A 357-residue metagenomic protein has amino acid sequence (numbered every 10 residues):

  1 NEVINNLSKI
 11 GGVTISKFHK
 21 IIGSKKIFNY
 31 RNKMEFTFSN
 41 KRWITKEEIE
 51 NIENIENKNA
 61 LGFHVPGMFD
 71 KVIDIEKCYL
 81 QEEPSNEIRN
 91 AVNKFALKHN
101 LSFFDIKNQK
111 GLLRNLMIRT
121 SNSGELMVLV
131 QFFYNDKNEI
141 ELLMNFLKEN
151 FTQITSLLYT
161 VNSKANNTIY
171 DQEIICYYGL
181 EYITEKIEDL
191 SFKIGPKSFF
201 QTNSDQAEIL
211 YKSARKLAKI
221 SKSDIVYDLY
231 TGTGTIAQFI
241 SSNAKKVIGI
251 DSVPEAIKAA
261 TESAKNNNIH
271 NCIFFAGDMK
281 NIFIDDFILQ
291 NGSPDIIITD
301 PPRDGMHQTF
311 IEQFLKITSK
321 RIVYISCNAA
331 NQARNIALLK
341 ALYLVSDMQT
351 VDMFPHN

Functional and structural regions predicted by a protein language model:
N1-S102: Extended interfacial segments that mediate partner engagement and assembly in macromolecular machines
H19-K26, I106-K107, L113-N115, Q349-M353: Short, solvent-exposed loop/turn elements at beta->coil junctions and helix N-caps that rim active or binding pockets
F28-N32, N122-G124, N357: A short, glycine/Asx- and small/polar-enriched loop/turn that sits immediately N-terminal to a beta-strand
N32, N59-L61, R114, E181-I183 (+1 more regions): Change "...and in nucleic-acid phosphodiester-cleaving endonucleases..." to "...and in nucleic-acid processing enzymes
F38-R42, T120-N122, D352: Short, low-complexity Ser/Thr-rich regulatory SLiMs
D70-I106, L112, Y134-L158: Internal alpha/beta scaffold segment
I118, G124-F133, S191-G195: Short, aliphatic-rich beta-strand segments
N138-N357: Rossmann-like S-adenosyl-L-methionine
